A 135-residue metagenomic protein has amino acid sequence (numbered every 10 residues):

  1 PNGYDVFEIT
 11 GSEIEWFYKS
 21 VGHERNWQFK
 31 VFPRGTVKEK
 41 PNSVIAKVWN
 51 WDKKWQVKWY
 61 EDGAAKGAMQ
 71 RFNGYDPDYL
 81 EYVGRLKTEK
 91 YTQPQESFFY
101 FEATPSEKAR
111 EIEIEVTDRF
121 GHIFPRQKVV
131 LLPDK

Functional and structural regions predicted by a protein language model:
P1-W51, W55-K58, F98-S106, E111-V130: Binuclear metal-dependent phosphoesterase catalytic core
Y18, A65, Y75-Y79: Short, structured coil/loop segments at alpha-helix boundaries
E24, Q70-Y75: Long, compositionally biased intrinsically disordered regions
W59-G63: Conserved aromatic beta-strand anchor motif in extracellular beta-sandwich/beta-rich domains
A64-Q70, I123-P125: Surface-exposed loop/edge segments in extracytoplasmic proteins
D76-E102: Aromatic sugar-binding surface patches on proteins that engage polysaccharides or sugar-phosphate polymers
P133-K135: Extracellular interdomain linker/stem segments of modular secreted and single-pass surface proteins
